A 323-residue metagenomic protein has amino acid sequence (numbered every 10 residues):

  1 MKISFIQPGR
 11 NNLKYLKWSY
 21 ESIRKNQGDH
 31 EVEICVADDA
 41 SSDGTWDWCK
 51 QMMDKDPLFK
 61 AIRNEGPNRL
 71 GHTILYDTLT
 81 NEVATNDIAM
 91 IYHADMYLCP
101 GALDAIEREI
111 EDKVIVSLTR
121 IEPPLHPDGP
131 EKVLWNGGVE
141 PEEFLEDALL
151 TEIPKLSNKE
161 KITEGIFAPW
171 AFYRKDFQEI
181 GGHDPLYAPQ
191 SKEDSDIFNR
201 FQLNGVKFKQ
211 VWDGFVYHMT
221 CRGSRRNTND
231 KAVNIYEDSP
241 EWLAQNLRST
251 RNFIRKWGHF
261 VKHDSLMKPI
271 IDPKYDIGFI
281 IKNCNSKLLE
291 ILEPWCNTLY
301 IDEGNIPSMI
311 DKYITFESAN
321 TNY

Functional and structural regions predicted by a protein language model:
I3-S19, N26, A37, F279-C284: A conserved hydrophobic helix/loop-capping motif in glycosyltransferases and polysaccharide synthases
E21-E31, I291-T298: Short, acidic, metal-binding catalytic loop of nucleotide-sugar glycosyltransferases
D38-W48, N305-I306: A conserved acidic beta->alpha catalytic loop
E65-A84: Glycine-rich, basic loop-to-helix element that forms the pyrophosphate-binding segment of sugar-nucleotide handling
I74, L150-R174: A recurrent flexible, glycine/aromatic-enriched loop bordering the glycosyltransferase active site that acts as
N86-Y97: Short beta-strand-to-loop acidic/aromatic patch adjacent to the donor-nucleotide binding site
Y97-E140: Conserved donor NDP-sugar-binding/catalytic core segment of glycosyltransferases
I106, E164-F172, D176-G181, Y187-F215: A short, conserved alpha-helix in the catalytic core of glycosyltransferases
